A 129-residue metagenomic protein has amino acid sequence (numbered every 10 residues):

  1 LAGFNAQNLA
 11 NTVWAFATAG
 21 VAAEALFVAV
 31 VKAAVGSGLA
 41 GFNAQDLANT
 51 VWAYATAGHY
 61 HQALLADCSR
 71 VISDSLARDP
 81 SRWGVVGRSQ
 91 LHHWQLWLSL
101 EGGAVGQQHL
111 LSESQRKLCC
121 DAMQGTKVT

Functional and structural regions predicted by a protein language model:
L1-T129: Eukaryotic RNA-binding helical-repeat scaffolds
